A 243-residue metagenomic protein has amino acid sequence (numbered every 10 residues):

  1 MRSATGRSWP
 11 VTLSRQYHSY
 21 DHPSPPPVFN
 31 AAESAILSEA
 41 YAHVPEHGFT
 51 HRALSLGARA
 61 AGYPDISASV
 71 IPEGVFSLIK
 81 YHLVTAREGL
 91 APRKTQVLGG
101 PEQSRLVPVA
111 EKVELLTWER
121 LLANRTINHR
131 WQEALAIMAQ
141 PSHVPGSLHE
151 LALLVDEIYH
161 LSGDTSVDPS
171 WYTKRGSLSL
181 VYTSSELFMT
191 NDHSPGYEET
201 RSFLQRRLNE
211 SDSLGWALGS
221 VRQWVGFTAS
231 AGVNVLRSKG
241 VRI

Functional and structural regions predicted by a protein language model:
M1-F29, I243: N-terminal mitochondrial targeting presequence
S3, V11, W216-I243: Long, charge-rich low-complexity segments
S24-I66, E73-V84: Short, amphipathic alpha-helix enriched in basic
T95-E133: Hydrophobic alpha-helical connector segments
L122-S142, H149-A152: Amphipathic alpha-helical segments used for helix-helix packing
S142-G163, R175-L178: Amphipathic alpha-helical packing segments from all-alpha helical-bundle domains
S166-L178, E199: All-alpha amphipathic helical-bundle segments outside canonical DNA-binding/catalytic cores that form hydrophobic
Y182-P195, E210-L218: Amphipathic C-terminal alpha-helical segment
